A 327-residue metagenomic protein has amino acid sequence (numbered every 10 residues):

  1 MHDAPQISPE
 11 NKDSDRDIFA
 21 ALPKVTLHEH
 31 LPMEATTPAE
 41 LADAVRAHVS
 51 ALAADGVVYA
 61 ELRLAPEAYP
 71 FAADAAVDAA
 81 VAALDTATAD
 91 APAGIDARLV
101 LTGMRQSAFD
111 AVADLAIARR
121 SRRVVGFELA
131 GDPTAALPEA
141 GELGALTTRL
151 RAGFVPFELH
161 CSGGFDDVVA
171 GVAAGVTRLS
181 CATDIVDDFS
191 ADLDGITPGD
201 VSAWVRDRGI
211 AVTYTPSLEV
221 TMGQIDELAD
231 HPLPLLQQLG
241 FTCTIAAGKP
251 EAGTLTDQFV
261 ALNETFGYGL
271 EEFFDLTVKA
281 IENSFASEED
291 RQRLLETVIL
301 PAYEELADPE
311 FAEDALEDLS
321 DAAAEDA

Functional and structural regions predicted by a protein language model:
H2-A4, H30-E40, R120, G209-A211 (+1 more regions): Active-site gating loops and adjacent loop-to-helix segments of metal-dependent hydrolytic enzymes
S14-I18, A79-A89, D96-R98, F109-E128 (+4 more regions): Histidine/acidic residue-rich metal-binding segments in metalloenzymes
D15-K24, P32-R63, D78-A89: Alpha-helical scaffold segments that flank or form the walls of functional sites
H28, G56, F127, V212 (+2 more regions): Conserved, mostly hydrophobic/aromatic
H28, P156-G163, P216, L236-L255: Short acidic/histidine-rich active-site segments
H30, E34-D43, V100-F109, E158 (+1 more regions): Active-site mouth loops of central-metabolism enzymes
A68-P70, M104-A108, G131-P138, F157-F165 (+3 more regions): Short, small-residue-enriched loops and turns at beta-alpha junctions that line or gate enzyme active sites
G267-A327: Mid-to-C-terminal alpha-helical segments outside catalytic/metal-binding sites
